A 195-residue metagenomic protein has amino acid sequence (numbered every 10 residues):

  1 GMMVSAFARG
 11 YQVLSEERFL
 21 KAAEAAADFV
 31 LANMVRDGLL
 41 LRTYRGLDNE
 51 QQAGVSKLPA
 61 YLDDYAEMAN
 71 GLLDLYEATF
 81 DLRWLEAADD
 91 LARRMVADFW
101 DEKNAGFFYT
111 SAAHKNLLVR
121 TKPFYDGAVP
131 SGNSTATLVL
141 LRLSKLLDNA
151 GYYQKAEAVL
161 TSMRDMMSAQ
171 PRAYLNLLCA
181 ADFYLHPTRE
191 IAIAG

Functional and structural regions predicted by a protein language model:
G1-G195: Glycan-recognition and catalytic cores of secretory/periplasmic carbohydrate-active enzymes
